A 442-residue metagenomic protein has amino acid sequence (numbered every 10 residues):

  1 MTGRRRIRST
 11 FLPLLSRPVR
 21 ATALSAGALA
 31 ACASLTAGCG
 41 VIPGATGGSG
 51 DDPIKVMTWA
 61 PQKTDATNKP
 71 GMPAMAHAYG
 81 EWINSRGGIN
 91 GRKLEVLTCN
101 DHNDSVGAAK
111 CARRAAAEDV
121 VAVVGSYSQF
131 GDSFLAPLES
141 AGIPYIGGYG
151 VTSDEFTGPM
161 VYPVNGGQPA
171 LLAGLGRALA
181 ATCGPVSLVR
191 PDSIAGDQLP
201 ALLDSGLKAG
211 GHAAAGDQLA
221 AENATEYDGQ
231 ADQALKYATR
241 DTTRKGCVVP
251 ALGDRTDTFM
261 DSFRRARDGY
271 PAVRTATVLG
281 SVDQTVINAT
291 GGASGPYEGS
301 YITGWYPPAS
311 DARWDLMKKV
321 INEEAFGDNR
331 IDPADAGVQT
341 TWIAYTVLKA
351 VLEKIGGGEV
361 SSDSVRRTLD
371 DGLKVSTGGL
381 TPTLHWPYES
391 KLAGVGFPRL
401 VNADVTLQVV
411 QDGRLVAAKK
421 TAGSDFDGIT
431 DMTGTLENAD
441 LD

Functional and structural regions predicted by a protein language model:
M1-K55, A439-D442: Short, low-complexity disordered leader/linker segments with a strong preference for bacterial N-terminal type II
V41-Y79, R86, C99-V106, D192-D197 (+1 more regions): Extracytoplasmic "Venus flytrap"
S49-D51, N68-A74, G87-F156, V164 (+2 more regions): Beta-alpha junction/loop-to-helix N-cap segments that form part of ligand/metal-binding clefts
Q62-D65, D101-V106, S128-D132, G150-E155 (+6 more regions): Solvent-exposed loop/turn segments at secondary-structure junctions within structured extracellular/periplasmic domains
A115-S128, I146-G148, V186-R190, A215 (+3 more regions): Periplasmic-binding protein-like
P159-A266: Extracellular/periplasmic Venus flytrap/periplasmic-binding protein
F263-I343, N438: Extracellular/periplasmic periplasmic-binding protein-like sensory domains
D328-V338, K349-K419: Segments of small-molecule ligand-sensing domains
